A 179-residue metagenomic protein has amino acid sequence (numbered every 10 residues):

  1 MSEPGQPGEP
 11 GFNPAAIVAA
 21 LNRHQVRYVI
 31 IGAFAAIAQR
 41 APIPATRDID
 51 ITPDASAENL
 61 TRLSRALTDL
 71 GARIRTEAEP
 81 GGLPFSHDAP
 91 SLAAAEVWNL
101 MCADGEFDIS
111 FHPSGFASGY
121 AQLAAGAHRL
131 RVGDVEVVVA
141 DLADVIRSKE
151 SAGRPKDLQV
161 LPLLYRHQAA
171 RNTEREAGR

Functional and structural regions predicted by a protein language model:
M1-R179: Compositionally biased terminal segments of proteins
